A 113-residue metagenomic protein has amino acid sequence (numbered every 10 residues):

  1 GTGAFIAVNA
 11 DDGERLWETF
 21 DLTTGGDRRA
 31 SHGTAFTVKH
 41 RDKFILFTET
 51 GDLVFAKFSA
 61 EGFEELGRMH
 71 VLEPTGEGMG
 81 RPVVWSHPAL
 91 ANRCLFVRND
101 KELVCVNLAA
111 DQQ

Functional and structural regions predicted by a protein language model:
G1-Q113: Noncatalytic, solvent-exposed loop/strand surfaces of beta-propeller-type extracellular/periplasmic domains
